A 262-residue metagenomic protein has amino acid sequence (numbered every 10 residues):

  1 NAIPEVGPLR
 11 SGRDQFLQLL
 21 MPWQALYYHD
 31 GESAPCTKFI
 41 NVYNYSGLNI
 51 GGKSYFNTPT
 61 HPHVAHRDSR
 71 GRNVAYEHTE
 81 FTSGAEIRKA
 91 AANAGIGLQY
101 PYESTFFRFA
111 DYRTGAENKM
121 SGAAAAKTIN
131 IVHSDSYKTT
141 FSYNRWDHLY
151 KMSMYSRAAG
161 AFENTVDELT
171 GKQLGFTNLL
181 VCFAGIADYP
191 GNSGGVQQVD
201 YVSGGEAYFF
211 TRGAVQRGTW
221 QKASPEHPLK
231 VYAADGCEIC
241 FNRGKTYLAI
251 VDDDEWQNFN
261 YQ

Functional and structural regions predicted by a protein language model:
N1-Q262: A surface/extracellular/periplasmic glyco- and lipid-processing/surface-interacting theme
